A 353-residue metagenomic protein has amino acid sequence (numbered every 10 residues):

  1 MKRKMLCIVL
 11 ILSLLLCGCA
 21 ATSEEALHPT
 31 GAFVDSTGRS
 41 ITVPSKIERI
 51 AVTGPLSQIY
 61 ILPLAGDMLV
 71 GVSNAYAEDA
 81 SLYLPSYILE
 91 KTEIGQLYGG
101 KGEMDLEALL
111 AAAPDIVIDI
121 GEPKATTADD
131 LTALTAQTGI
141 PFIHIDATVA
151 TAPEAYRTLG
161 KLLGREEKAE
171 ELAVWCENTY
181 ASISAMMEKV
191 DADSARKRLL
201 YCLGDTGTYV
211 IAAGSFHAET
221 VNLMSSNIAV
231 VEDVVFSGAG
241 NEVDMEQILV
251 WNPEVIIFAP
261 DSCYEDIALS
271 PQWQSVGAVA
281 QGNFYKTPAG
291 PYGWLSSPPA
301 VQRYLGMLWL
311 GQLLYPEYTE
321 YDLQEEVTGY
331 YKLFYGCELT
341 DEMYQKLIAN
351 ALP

Functional and structural regions predicted by a protein language model:
M1-L10: Positively charged n-region of N-terminal signal peptides that target proteins for export
L15-G18: C-terminal motif of bacterial Sec signal peptides marking the signal peptidase cleavage site
A20-T22: Bacterial signal peptide processing site
S36-G38, T92-E107, V234-M245: Short helix-initiation/N-cap motifs at beta->coil->alpha
S40-T42, D129-Y209, P288-L352: Extracytoplasmic substrate-binding proteins
R49-T53, V70-S73, I116-I120, P141-D146 (+6 more regions): Structural recognition of the beta-strand scaffold that forms the well-ordered cores of secreted hydrolase catalytic
T53-A112, I116-K124, S226-A229: A short, structured surface patch at a secondary-structure boundary
Y98, V210-A239: Alpha-helical, coiled-coil/dimerization segments enriched in small aliphatic residues
